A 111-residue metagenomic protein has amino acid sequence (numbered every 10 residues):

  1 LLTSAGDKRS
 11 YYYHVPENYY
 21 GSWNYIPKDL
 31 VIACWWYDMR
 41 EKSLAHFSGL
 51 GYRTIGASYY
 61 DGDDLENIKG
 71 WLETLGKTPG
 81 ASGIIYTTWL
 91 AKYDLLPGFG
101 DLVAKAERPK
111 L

Functional and structural regions predicted by a protein language model:
L1-L111: Substrate-binding groove of N-acetylhexosamine-processing glycoside hydrolases
